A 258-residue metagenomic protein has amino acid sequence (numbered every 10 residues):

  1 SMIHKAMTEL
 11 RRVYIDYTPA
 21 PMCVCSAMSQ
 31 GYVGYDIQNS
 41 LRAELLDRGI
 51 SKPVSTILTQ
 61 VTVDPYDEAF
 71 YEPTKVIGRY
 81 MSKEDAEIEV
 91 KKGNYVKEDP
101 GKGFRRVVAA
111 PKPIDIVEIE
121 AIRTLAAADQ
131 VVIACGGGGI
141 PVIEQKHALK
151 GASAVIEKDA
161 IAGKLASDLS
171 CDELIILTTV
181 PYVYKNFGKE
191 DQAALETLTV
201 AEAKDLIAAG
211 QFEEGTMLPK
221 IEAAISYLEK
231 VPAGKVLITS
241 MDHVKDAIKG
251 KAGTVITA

Functional and structural regions predicted by a protein language model:
S1-A258: C-terminal catalytic "cap/lid" subdomain
